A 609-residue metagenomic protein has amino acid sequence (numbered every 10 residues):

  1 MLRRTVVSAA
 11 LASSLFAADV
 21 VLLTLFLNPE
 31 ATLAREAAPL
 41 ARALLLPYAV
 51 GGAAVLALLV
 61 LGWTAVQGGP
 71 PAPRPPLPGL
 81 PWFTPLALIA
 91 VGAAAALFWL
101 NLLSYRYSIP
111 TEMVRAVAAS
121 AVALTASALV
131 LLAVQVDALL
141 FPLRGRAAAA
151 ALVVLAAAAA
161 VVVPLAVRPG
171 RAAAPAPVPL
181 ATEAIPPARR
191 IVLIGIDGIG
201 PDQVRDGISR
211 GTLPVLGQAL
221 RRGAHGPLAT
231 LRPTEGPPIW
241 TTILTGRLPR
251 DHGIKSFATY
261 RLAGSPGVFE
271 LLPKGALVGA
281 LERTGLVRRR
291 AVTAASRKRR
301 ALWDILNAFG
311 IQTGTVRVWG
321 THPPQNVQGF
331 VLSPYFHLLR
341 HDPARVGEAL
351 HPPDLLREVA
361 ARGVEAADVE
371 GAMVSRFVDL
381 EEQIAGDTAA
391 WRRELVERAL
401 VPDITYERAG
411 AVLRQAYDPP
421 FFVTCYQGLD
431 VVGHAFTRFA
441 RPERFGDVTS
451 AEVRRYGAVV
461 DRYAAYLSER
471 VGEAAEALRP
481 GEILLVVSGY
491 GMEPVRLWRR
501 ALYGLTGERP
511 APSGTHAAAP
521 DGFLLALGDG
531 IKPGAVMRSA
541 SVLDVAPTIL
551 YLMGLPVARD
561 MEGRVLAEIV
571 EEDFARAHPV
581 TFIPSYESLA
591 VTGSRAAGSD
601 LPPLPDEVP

Functional and structural regions predicted by a protein language model:
L2-A174, R247-S450: His/Asp/Glu-rich, glycine-adjacent segments that coordinate divalent cations and/or stabilize oxyanion chemistry on
A38-L44, D202-A258, Q312-V316: Short, structured active-site-proximal loop/turn typified by the sulfatase FGly-forming signature C/S-X-P-X-R
L165-P227, T234, W319, P609: Active-site-proximal N-terminal segment of extracellular/periplasmic enzymes that hydrolyze or transfer
A176-A181, I483-G528, H578-V580: Histidine-centered active-site microenvironments of extracellular/periplasmic hydrolases and transferases
A184-R205, Q218-L220, I243, L306 (+6 more regions): Beta-strand elements within well-structured catalytic alpha/beta cores of enzymes that handle phosphate/sulfate esters
H225-R247, V316-N326, C425-L429, Y490-P494 (+1 more regions): Short, solvent-exposed turn/loop segments enriched in Gly/Ser/Thr/Pro and often Arg
G472, L505-L555: Substrate-binding rim/cap in mid-to-C-terminal beta-strand-loop elements of soluble/periplasmic
E493-R499, M537-D544, L552-E587: Polar, surface-exposed loop/tail segments that function as active-site lids or cofactor/substrate-recognition elements
